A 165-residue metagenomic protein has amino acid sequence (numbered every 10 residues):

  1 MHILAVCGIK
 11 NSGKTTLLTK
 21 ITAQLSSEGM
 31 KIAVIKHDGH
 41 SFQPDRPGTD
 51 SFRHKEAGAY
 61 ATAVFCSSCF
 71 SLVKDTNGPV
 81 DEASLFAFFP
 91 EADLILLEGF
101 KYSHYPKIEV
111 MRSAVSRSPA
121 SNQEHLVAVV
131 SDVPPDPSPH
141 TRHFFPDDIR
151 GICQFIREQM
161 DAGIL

Functional and structural regions predicted by a protein language model:
M1-I3: Pre-Walker A (Motif I) flank of P-loop NTPase domains
V6: Hydrophobic anchor at the beta1->P-loop junction of P-loop NTPases
K10: The conserved Walker
K14: Conserved lysine of the Walker
T22-G78: N-terminal phosphate/diphosphate-binding loop that engages ATP/GTP or pyrophosphate donors across diverse enzyme folds
V73-Y102: Phosphate-binding/switch loop-helix module in NTP-utilizing enzymes
L94-I164: Phosphate/Mg2+-binding loops and adjacent switch elements in nucleotide/diphosphate-handling enzyme cores
